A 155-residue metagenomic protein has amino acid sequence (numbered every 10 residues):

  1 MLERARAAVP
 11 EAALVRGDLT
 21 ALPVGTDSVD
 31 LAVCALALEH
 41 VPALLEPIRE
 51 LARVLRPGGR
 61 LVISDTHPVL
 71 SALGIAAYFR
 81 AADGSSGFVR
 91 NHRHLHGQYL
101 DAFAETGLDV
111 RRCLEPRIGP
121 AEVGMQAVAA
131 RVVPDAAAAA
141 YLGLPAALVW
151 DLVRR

Functional and structural regions predicted by a protein language model:
A5-R6: Conserved SAM-binding loop
V9-G25: Conserved SAM-binding strand-loop segment of SAM-dependent methyltransferases
V33: A conserved beta-strand element that flanks and buttresses the S-adenosyl-L-methionine
L36-H40: Short catalytic micro-motifs in class I SAM-dependent methyltransferases
L45-R60: A short glycine-rich, Lys/Arg-flanked "PGG" loop and its adjoining helix->strand segment in the class I
R60-R90: Conserved class I S-adenosyl-L-methionine
N91-C113: Short alpha-helix
D109-R155: Conserved Class I S-adenosyl-L-methionine
